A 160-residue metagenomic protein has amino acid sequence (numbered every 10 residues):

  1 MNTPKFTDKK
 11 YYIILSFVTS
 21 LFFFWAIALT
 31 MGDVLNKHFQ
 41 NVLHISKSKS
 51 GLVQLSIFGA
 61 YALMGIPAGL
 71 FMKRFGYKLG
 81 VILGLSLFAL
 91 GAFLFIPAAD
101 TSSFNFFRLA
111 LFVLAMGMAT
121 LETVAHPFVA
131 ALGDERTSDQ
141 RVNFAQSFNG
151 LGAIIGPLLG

Functional and structural regions predicted by a protein language model:
I13-I45, A125-H126: Extracytoplasmic
F22, I57-G59, G150-L151: Short hydrophobic/small-residue motifs within alpha-helical transmembrane segments of multi-pass transporter-like
L52-L70: Central cavity-lining transmembrane alpha-helices of secondary-active solute carriers, predominantly the Major
S86-T101: C-terminal ends and interior cores of transmembrane alpha-helices in multi-pass membrane transporters/permeases
T120-D134: Intracellular juxtamembrane helix-capping segments at the cytosolic ends of symmetry-related transmembrane helices
Q140-G160: Glycine-rich segments within core transmembrane alpha-helices of 12-TM secondary carriers
